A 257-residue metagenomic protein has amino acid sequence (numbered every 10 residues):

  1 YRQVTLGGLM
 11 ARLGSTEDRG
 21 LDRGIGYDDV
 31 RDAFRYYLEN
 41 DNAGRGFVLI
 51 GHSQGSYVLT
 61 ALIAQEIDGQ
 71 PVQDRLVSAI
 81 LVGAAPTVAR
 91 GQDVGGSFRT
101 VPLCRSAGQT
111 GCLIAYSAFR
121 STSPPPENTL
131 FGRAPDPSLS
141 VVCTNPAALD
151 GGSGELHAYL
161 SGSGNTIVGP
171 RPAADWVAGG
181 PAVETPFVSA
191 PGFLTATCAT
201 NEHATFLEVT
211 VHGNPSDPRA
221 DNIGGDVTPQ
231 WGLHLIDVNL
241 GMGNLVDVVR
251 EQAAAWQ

Functional and structural regions predicted by a protein language model:
Y1-G46, A204-Q257: Active-site catalytic motif of lipid deacylating hydrolases and related acyltransferases
T5, G55, A84-T87: Surface-exposed, flexible loop/turn segments at secondary-structure boundaries
G8-R12, A61-L62, R90-Q92: Short, solvent-exposed loop/turn and secondary-structure capping segments
E17, F47-G51, G83-A84: A generic short-segment signal for beta-strand/edge and adjacent turn/coil regions
D29-A43, A64-R219, I223, A255: Surface cap/lid and interfacial helix-loop subdomains adjacent to catalytic sites that gate substrate access
L49-L59: Gly/Ala-rich beta-loop-alpha elbow adjacent to hydrolase catalytic centers
